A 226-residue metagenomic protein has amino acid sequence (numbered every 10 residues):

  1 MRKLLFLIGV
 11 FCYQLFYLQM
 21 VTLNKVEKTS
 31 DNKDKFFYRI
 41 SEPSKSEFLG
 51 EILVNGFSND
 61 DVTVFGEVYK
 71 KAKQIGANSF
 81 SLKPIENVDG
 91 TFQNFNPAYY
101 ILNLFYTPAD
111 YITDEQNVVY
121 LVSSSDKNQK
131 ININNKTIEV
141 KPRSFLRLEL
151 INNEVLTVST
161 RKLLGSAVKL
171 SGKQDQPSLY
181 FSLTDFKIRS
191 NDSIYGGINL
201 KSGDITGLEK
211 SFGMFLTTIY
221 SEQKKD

Functional and structural regions predicted by a protein language model:
M1-L23: Bacterial Sec-dependent N-terminal signal peptides
Q19-E51: Compositionally biased P/S/T/G-rich terminal and signal peptide-adjacent segments that lie outside catalytic cores
S44-D89: Short, well-ordered alpha-helical segments
D61-V62, V88-D114: Short acidic, glycine/proline-enriched helix-loop-strand junctions
S81-F92, N199-L208: Short, surface-exposed beta-strand/turn "edge" patches of beta-sheet domains
T107-P142, R161-D226: Short loop/turn and low-complexity linker motifs enriched in small/turn-promoting residues
R147-V155: Short Pro-Gly-centered beta-turn/loop motif in secreted/extracellular proteins
